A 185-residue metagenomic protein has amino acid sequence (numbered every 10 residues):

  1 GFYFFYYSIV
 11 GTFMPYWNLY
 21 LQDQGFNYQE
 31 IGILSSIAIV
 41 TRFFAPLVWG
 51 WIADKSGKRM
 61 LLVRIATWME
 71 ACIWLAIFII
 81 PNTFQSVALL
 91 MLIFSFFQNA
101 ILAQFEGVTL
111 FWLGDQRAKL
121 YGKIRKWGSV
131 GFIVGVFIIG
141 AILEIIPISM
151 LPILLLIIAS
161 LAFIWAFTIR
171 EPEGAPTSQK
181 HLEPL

Functional and structural regions predicted by a protein language model:
G1-F43: Helix-loop boundary and gating motifs at the non-cytosolic
I39-L47, F132-I133, F137: Residue-level signature of mid-helix packing/kink "hotspots" within the transmembrane helices of 12-pass Major
F44-K58, L143-E144: Helix-to-loop junctions at the C-terminal end of transmembrane segments in multipass secondary transporters
L61-A76, L156: Structural signature of the two symmetry-related core transmembrane helices
F78-M91: Helix-loop junctions at membrane interfaces in 12-TM secondary transporters
M91-W127: Cytoplasmic helix-loop-helix junction between adjacent transmembrane helices in 12-TM secondary transporters
M150-T168: Symmetry-related core transmembrane helices of the 12-TM Major Facilitator Superfamily/SLC fold
F167-L185: Juxtamembrane intracellular "pre-TM" segments in multi-pass secondary transporters
